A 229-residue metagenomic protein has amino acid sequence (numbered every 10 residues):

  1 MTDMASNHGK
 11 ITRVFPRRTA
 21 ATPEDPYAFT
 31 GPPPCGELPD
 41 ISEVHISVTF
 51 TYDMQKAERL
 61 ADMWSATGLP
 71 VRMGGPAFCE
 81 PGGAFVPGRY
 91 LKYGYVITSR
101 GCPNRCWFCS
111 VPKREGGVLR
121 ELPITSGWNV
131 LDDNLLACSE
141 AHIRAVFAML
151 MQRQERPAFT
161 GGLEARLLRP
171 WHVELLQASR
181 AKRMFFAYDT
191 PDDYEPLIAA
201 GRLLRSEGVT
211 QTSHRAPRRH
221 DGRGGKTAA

Functional and structural regions predicted by a protein language model:
M1-P70, C79: A short, structured N-terminal alpha-helical element that caps or precedes a catalytic domain
M1-R17, S47, V86-E115, T125-D132 (+1 more regions): N-terminal pre-triad scaffold of radical SAM enzymes
R13, H45-T51, S110-A200, T210-H220: Core AdoMet radical
A21-T22, D53-Q55, C79-G83, R105 (+3 more regions): Short catalytic/ligand-binding loop motif for oxyanion handling, primarily in non-cytosolic enzymes, centered on
P39, G88-Y90, V173-R183, A229: Structural recognition of alpha->loop->beta junctions
K56-W64, A145-V146, W171-L175, P196-L204 (+1 more regions): A general structural detector for well-ordered alpha-helical segments in enzyme core domains, enriched
W64-V71, E155, V209-T210: A short helix->loop->beta-strand "cap" motif at the edges of active sites that frequently abuts
R72-Y93: Short, charged low-complexity linear segments at domain edges
